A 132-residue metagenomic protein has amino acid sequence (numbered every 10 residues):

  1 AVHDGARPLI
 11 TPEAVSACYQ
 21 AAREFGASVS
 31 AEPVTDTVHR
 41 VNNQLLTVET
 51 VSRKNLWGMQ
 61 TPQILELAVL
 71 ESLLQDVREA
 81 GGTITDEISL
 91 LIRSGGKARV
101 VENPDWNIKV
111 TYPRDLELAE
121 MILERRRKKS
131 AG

Functional and structural regions predicted by a protein language model:
A1-A6: Short beta-strand-to-loop acidic/aromatic patch adjacent to the donor-nucleotide binding site
R7-L9, D36-H39, N107-K109, L116-E117: Short, active-site-adjacent cap segments at secondary-structure transitions
L9-V101, G132: Conserved core of the sugar-phosphate nucleotidyltransferase
A98-E102, I108-T111: Conserved active-site beta-strand element of glycosyltransferases/polysaccharide synthases
N107-G132: Hydrophobic helical membrane-anchoring modules
